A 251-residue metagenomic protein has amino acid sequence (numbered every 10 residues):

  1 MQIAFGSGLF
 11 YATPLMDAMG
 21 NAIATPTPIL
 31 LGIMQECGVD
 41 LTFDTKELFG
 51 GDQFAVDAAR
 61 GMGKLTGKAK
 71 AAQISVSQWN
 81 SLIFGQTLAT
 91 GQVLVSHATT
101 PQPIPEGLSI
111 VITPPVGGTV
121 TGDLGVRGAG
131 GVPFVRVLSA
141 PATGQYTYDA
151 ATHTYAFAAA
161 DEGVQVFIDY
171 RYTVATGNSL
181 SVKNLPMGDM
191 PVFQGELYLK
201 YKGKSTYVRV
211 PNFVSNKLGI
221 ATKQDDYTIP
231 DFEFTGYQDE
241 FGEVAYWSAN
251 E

Functional and structural regions predicted by a protein language model:
M1-L82, S205-D231: Solvent-exposed edge beta-strands and adjacent loop segments that serve as assembly or binding interfaces
M19-A22, S77, E162-Q165, T176 (+2 more regions): Short, surface-exposed beta-strand/loop "edge" segments at domain boundaries and coil↔beta transitions
M62-T66, F157-F167: Extracellular interaction modules
K68-K70, D169, Y198, E233-T235: Residue-level recognition of well-ordered beta-strand positions that form the cores of beta-sheet-rich folds across
K70-A72, V164-T173: Short, hydrophobic/aromatic-enriched beta-strand segments in well-ordered soluble domains
V76-Q145, R171-G203: Extended beta-strand solenoid/passenger and fiber regions
A129, A156-A160, S205-E251: Mixed-charge, glycine-accented linear interaction segment located at domain edges/termini
Q145-A160: Strand-loop-strand motifs at the edges of beta-sheets in extracellular beta-sandwich domains
